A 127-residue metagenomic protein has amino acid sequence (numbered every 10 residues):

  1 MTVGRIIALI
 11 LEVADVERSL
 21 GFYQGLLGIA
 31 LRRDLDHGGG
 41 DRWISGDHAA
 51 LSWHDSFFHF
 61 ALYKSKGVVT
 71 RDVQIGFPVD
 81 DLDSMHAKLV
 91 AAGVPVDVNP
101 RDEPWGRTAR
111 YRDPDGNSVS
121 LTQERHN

Functional and structural regions predicted by a protein language model:
M1-T2, A8, H86-N127: Vicinal oxygen chelate
V3, I10-F57: Core segments of cupin and vicinal oxygen chelate
R5-D15, A49, K64-V90, R107-R112: Vicinal oxygen chelate
D36-H37, S65-G67, R101-D102, H126: Short polar/acidic secondary-structure junctions
G38-R42, R71, E103-R107: Short acidic/glycine-enriched loop/turn segments that link adjacent beta-strands
W53, F77, L121-Q123: Conserved hydrophobic "DFG−1" position in protein kinase catalytic cores
H59-F60, D97: Predominantly a core beta-strand signature of beta-propeller blades across repeat-based propeller domains
F60-L62, L121: Generic preference for hydrophobic
